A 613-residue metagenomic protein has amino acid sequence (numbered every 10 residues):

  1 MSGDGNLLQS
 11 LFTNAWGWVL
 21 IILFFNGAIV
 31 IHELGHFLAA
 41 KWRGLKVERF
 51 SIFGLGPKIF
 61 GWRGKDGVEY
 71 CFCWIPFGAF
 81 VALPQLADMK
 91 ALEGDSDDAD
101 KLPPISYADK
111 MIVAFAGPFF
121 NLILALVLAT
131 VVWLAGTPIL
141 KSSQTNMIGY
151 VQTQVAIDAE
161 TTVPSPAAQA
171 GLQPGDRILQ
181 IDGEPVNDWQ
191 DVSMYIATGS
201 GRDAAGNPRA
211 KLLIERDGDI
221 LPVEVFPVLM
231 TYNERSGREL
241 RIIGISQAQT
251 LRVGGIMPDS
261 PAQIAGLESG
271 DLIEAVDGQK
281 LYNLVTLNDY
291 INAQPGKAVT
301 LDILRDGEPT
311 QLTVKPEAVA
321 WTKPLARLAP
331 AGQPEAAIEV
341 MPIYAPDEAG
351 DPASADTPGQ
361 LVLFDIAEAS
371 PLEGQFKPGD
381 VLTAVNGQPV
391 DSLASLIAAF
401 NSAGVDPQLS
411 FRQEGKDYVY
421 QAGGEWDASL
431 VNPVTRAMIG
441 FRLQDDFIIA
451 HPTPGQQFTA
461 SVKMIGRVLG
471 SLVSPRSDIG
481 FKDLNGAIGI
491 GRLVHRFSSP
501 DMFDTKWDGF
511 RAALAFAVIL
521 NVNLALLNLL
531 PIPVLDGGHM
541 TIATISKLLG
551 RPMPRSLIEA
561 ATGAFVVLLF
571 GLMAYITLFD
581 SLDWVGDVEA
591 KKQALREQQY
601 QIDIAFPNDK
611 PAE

Functional and structural regions predicted by a protein language model:
S2-G3, S10, N14-F37, K110-V132: Hydrophobic alpha-helical transmembrane signal-anchor segments
S2-N14, D97-A108, V155, R238-I264 (+7 more regions): Functional transmembrane alpha-helices
F12-D97, L527-L549: Small-residue-rich helix-interface/hinge motifs
H32, F72, G117, A167 (+16 more regions): Terminal peptide-recognition signature
A39, P531, F579-E589, Q593-R596: Juxtamembrane transmembrane-helix termini
W42, A79-A156, P164-S165, G255 (+5 more regions): Internal alpha-helical transmembrane segments
P84-E93, A99-I105, Q154-M230, M257-P258 (+5 more regions): Juxtamembrane extramembrane loops of integral membrane proteins
Q180-K211, Q263-I264, A275-L304, P371-E373 (+1 more regions): PDZ domains, with a preference for the canonical peptide-binding region formed by the helix
